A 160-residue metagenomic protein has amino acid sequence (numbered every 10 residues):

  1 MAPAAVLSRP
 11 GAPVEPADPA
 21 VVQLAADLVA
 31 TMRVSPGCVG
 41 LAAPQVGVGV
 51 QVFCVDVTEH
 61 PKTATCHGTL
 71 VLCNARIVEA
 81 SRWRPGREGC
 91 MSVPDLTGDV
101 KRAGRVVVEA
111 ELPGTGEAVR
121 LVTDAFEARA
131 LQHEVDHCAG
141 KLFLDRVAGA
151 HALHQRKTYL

Functional and structural regions predicted by a protein language model:
M1-L160: Positively charged
